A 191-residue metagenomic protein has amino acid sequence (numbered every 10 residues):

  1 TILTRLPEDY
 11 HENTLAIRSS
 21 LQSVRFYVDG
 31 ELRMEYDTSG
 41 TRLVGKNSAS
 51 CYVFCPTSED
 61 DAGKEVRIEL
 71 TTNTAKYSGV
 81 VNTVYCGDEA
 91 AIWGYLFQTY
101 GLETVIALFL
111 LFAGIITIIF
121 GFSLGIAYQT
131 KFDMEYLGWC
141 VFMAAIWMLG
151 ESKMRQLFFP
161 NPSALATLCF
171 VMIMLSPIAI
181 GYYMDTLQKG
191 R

Functional and structural regions predicted by a protein language model:
T1-P7, Y52-F54: Short beta-strands within extracellular/lumenal beta-sheet-rich domains
L6-V28, V66-I68: Aromatic-lined ligand-binding clefts that engage carbohydrates, nucleic acids, or primary amines
P7-D9, R18-S20, N47, S58-A62 (+1 more regions): Solvent-exposed loop and beta-edge segments used for protein-protein assembly and interaction
H11-N13, C51-F54, F120-G121: Short alpha-helical segments and helix-capping/turn motifs at coil-helix boundaries
V28-E65, T71-N82: Beta-strand-rich ligand-recognition modules
T83-V105: Short, aromatic-rich amphipathic segments at membrane interfaces that lie adjacent to a transmembrane helix or signal
G101-R191: Juxtamembrane segments at transmembrane-helix boundaries in multi-pass signal-transduction membrane proteins
